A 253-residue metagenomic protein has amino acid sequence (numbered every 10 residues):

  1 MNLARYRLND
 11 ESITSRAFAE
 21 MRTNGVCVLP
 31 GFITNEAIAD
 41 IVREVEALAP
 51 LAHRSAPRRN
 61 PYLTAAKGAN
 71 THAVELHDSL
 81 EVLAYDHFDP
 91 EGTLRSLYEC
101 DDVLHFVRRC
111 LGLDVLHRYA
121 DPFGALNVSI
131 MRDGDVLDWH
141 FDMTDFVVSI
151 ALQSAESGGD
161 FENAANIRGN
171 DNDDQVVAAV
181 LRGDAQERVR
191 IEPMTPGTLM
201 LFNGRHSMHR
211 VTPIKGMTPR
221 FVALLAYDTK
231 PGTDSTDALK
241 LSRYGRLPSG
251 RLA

Functional and structural regions predicted by a protein language model:
M1-E11, F18, R22, F32-F106 (+1 more regions): Non-heme Fe(II)-dependent double-stranded beta-helix
C27-I33, P193: Short amphipathic
T34, T144, S157, G216-M217: Short strand-connecting beta-turns/loops that link adjacent beta-strands
V45, L152, Y227-T229: Short beta-strand segments enriched in hydrophobic/aromatic residues within well-folded beta-rich domains
L48-L51, A155, K230: Phosphate/oxyanion-binding loops and surfaces in catalytic or ligand/nucleic-acid-binding neighborhoods
L104-L199: Catalytic core of non-heme Fe(II) oxygenases with the double-stranded beta-helix
E162-N166, D171-A253: Catalytic core of Fe(II)/2-oxoglutarate
